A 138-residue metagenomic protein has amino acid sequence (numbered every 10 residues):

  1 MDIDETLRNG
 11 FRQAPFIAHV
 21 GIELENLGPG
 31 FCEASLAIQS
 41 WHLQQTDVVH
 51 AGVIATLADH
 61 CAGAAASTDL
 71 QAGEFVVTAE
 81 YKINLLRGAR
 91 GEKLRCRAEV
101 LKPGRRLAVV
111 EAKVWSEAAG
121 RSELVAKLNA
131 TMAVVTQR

Functional and structural regions predicted by a protein language model:
M1-F16: Extreme N-terminal tail/first-helix region
A18-V20, G30-C32, F75-Y81, E92 (+2 more regions): A generic structural signal for short beta-strands and their flanking turns/coil linkers
G21-V49: Catalytic strand-loop segment that frames the active site of acyl-thioester-processing enzymes
L36-I38, L85, V134: Hydrophobic residues in beta-strands and at strand termini
T46-A66: Compact, glycine-rich, soluble single-domain proteins
V49, A64-R95, V100: Hydrophobic beta-strand-centered segment that forms part of the acyl-chain substrate-binding groove
G88-R138: HotDog/MaoC-like acyl-thioester-processing domains
